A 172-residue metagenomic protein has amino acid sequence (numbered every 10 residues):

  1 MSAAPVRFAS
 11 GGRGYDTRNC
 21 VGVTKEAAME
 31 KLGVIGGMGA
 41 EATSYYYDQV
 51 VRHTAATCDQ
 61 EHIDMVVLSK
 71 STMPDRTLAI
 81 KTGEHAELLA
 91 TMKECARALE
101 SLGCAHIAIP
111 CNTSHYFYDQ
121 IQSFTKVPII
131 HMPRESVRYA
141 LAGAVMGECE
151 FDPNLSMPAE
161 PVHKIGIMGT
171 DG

Functional and structural regions predicted by a protein language model:
R13-G14, K25: Intrinsically disordered, glycine-rich low-complexity segments
T24-G172: Non-catalytic structural scaffold of enzyme domains
